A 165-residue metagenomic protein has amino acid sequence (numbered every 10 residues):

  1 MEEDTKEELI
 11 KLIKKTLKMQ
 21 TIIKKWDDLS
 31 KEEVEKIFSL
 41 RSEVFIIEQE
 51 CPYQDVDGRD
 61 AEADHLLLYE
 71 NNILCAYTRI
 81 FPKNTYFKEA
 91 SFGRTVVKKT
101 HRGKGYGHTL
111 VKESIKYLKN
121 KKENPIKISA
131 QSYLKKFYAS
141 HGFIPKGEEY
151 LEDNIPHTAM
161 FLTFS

Functional and structural regions predicted by a protein language model:
M1-L17: N-terminal amphipathic/basic-hydrophobic helices that include classical n-h-c signal peptides and signal-anchor
L12-H65, Y69-L74: Short amphipathic alpha-helix that is part of the acyltransferase structural core
L67, I73-P82, E89-V96: Conserved beta-strand in the GNAT
P82-F92, R102, N124, E152-H157: A conserved beta-turn-beta hairpin within the catalytic core of GNAT-like acetyltransferases that forms part
V97, G103-K116: Conserved acetyl-CoA-binding loop-helix of GNAT-fold acetyltransferases
K98, Q131: Residue-level recognition of the GNAT/N-acetyltransferase active site
L118-A130: Conserved GNAT acetyl-CoA-binding A-motif
K127-S129, A139, I144-A159: Conserved catalytic-core motifs of GNAT/GCN5-like acyltransferases
